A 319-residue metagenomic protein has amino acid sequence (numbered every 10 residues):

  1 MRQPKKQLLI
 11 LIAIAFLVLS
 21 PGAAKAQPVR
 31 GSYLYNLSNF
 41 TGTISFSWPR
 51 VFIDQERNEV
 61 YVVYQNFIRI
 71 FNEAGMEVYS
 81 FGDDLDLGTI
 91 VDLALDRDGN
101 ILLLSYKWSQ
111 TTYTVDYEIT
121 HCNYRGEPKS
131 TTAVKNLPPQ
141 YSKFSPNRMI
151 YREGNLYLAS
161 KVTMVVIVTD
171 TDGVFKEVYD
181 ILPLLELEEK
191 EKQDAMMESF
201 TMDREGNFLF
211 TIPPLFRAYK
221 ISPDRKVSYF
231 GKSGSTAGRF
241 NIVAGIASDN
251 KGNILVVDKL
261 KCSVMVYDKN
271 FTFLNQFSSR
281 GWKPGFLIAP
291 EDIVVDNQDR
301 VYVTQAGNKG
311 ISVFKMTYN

Functional and structural regions predicted by a protein language model:
M1-I10: Bacterial N-terminal signal peptides that target proteins for export
I10-S20: Bacterial N-terminal signal peptides
A24-N319: Eukaryotic scaffold repeat domains enriched in small/polar residues
